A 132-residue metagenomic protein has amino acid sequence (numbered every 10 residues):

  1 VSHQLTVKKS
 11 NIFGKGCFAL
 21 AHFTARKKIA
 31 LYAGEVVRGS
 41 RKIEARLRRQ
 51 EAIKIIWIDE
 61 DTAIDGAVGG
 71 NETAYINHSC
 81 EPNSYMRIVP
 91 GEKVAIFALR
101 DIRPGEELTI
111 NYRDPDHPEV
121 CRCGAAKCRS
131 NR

Functional and structural regions predicted by a protein language model:
V1-M86: Catalytic cores of histone-lysine modification enzymes
F18, A52, C80-R132: C-terminal SET catalytic tail plus cysteine-rich post-SET Zn-binding segment of SAM-dependent SET-domain
